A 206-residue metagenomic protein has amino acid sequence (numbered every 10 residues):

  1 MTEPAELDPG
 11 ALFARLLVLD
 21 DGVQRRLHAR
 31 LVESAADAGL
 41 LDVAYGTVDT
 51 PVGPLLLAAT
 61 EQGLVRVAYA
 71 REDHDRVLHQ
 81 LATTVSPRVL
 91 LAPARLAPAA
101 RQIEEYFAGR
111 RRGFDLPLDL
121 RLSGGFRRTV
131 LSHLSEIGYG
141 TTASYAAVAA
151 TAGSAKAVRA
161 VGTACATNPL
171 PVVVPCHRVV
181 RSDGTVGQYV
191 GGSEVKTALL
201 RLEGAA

Functional and structural regions predicted by a protein language model:
M1-A155, G204-A206: Basic nucleic-acid-binding alpha-helical/helix-turn surface characteristic of O6-alkylguanine DNA
S154-A198: Short glycine/serine-rich loop segments
